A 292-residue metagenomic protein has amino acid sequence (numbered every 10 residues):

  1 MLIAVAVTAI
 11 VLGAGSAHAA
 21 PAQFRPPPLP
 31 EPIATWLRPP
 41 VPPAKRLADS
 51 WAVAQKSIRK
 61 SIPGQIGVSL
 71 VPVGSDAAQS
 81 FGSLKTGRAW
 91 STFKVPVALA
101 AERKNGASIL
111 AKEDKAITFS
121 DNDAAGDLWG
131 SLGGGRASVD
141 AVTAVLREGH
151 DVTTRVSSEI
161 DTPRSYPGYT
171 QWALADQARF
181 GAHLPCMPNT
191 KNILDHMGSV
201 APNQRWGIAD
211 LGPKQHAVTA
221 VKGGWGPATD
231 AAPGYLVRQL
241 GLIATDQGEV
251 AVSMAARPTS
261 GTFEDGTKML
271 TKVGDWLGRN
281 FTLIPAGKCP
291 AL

Functional and structural regions predicted by a protein language model:
M1-P21: Secretory targeting and sorting signals
A6-T8, T92-V95, L99, M254 (+1 more regions): Hydrophobic alpha-helical membrane segments, chiefly transmembrane helices and signal peptide h-regions, characterized
P21-I66, V73-S75, G133-L292: Penicillin-recognizing serine hydrolase domain
R25-P40, G74-F81, V95-A101, D121-G126: Acidic/histidine-rich, surface-exposed loop or edge segments in extracytoplasmic proteins
P63-T86, E102: Short, conserved catalytic-motif segment at the N-terminal edge
V71-D76, A111-A125, G130-G134, P163 (+1 more regions): Acidic helix-start/capping segments at beta-turn-to-alpha-helix junctions
D76, T86-A107, A116, V252: Active-site SXXK
Q79, A125-L128, S260-D265: Extracytoplasmic/secreted cell-surface and envelope-processing proteins
